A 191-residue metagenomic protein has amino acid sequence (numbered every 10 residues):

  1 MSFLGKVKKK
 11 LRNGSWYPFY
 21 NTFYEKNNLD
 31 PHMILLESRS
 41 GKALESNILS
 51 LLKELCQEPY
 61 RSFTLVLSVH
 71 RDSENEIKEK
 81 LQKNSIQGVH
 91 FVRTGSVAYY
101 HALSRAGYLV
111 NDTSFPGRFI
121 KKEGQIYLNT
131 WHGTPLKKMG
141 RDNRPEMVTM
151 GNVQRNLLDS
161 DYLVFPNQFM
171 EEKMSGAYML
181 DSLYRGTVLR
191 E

Functional and structural regions predicted by a protein language model:
M1-H32, S40: Membrane-proximal basic amphipathic "stem/tether" segments
L35-E191: Active-site and donor-binding regions of nucleotide-sugar-utilizing enzymes
